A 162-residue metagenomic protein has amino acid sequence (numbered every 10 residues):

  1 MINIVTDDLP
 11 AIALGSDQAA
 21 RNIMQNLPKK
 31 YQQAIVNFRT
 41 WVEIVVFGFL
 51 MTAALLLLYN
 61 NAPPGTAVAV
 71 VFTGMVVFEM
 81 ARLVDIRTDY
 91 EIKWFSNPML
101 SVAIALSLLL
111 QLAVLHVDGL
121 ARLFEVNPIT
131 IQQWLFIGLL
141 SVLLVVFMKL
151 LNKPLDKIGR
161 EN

Functional and structural regions predicted by a protein language model:
M1-N162: C-terminal transmembrane helices and immediately adjacent loops/tails of multi-pass membrane transport proteins
